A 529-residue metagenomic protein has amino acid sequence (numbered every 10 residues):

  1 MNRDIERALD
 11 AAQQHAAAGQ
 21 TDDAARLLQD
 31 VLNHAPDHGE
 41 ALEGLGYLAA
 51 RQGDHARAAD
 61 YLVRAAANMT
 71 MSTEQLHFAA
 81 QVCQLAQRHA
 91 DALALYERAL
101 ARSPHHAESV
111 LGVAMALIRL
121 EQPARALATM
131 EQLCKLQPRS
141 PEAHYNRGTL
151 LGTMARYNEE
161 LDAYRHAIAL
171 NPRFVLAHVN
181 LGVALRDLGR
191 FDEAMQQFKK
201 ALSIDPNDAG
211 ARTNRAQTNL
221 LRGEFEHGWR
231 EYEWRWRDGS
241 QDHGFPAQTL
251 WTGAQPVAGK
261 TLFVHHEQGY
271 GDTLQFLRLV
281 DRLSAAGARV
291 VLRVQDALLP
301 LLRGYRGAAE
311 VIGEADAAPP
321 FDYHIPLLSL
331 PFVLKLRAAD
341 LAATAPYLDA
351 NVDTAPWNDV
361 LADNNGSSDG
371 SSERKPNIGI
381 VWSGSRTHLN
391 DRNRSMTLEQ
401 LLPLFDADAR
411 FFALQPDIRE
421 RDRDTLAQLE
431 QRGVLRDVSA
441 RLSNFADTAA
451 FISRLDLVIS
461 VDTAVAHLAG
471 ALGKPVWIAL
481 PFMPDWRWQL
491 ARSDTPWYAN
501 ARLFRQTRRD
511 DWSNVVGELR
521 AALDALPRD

Functional and structural regions predicted by a protein language model:
M1-L457, D462-D529: Alpha-helical solenoid repeat scaffolds of the TPR/TPR-like class and their adjacent stem/linker regions that mediate
